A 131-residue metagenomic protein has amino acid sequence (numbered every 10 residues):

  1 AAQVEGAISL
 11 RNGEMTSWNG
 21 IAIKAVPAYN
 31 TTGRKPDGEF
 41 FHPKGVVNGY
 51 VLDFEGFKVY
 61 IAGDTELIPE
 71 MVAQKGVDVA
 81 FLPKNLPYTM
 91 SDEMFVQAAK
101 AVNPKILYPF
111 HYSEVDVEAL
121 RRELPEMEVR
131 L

Functional and structural regions predicted by a protein language model:
A1, L10, V26, P109-F110: Generic beta-sheet signal
A1-S9, G76-F81: Active-site metal-binding motif and surrounding structural segment of the metallo-beta-lactamase
A2-A7, S17-A22, R34-P36, T89-V96 (+1 more regions): Short, charged, surface-exposed secondary-structure boundary motifs
A7-K75: Core dinuclear metal-dependent hydrolase active-site scaffold
E66-L131: Cap/insert and terminal regions of metallo-dependent hydrolase folds
